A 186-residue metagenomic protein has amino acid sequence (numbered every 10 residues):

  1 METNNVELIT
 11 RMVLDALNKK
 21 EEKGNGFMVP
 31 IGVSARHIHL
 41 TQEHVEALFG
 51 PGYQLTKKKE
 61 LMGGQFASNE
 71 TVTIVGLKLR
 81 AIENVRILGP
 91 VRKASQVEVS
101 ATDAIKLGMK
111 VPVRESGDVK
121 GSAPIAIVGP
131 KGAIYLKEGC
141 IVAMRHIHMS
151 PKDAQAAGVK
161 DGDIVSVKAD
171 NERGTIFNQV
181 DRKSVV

Functional and structural regions predicted by a protein language model:
M1-F27: Protein-protein interaction and targeting regions used for scaffolding, dimerization, and localization
N25-G32, R36-T71: Intrinsically disordered, low-complexity, positively charged segments
Y53-K57, E115-S122, V159-N178: A short beta-strand-loop micro-motif that forms or neighbors metal/cofactor- and ligand-binding patches at active-site
Q54-R92, Q96-E98: Translation machinery proteins
T71-L77, P124-P130, G162-N171: Short conserved beta-strand and strand-loop elements enriched in small hydrophobics with frequent Asp/Gly
I82-P130: Ordered, amphipathic secondary-structure segments that act as subunit-interaction surfaces in large macromolecular
V185: Conserved small/polar residues in nucleotide/adenosyl-binding loops
